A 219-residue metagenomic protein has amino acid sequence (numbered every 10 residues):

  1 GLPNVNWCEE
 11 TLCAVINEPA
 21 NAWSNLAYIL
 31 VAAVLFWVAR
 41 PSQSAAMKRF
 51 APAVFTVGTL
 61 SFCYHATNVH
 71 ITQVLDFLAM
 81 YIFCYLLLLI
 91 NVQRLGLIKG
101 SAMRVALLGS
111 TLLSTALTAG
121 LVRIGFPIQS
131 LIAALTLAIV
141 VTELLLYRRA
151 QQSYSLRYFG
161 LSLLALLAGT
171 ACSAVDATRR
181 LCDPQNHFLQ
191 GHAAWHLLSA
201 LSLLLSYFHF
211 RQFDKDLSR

Functional and structural regions predicted by a protein language model:
G1-R219: Multi-pass alpha-helical transmembrane bundles in non-GPCR membrane proteins that perform intramembrane catalysis
